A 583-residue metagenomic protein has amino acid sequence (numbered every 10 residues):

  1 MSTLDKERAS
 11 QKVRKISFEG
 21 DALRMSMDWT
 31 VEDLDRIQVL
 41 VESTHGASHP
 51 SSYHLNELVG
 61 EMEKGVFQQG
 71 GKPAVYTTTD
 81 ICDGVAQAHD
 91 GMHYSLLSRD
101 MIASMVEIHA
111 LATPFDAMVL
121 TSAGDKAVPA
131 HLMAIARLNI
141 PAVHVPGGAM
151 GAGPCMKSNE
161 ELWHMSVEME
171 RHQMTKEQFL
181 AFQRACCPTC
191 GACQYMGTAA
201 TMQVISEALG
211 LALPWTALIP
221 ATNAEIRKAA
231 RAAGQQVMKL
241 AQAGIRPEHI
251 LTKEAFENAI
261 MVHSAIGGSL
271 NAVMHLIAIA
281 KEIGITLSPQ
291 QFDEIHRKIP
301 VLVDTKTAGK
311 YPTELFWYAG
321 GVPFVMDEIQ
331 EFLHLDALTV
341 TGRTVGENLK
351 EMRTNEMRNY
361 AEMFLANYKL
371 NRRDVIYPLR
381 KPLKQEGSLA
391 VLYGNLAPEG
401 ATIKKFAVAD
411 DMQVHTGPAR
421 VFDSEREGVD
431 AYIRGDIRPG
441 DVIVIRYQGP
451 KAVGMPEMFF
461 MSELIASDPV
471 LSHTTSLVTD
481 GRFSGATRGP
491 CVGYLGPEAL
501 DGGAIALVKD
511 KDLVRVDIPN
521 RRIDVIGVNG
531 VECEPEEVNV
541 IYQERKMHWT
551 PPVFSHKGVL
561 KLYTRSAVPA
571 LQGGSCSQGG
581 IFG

Functional and structural regions predicted by a protein language model:
M1-S51, L58-T78, G84, D90-S95 (+5 more regions): Catalytic or ion-coupling anion/metal-binding cores of large enzyme and transporter domains
S95-S104: Glycine-rich, highly charged phosphate/nucleotide-binding loops
A110-H131, A142-P146: A short, small-residue-rich loop immediately preceding and capping a beta-strand
